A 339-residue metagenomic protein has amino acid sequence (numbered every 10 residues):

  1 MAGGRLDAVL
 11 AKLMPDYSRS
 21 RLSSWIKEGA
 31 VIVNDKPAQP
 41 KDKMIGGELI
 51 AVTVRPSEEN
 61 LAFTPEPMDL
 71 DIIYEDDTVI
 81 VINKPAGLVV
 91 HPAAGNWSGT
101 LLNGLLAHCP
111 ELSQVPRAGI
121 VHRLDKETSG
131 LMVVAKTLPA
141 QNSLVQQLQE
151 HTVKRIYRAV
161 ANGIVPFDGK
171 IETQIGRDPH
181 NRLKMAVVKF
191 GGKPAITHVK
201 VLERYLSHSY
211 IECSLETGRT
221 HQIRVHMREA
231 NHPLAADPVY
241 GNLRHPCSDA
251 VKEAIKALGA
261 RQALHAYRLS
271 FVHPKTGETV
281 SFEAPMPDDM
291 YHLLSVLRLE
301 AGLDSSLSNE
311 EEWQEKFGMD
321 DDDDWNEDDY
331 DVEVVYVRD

Functional and structural regions predicted by a protein language model:
M1-P179, Y291-L299, D304-D339: RNA pseudouridine synthases
I26, L215, H273-P274: Short, acidic, Ser/Thr-enriched surface-loop or helix-capping motifs
P65-M68, V188-T197, A263-L264: Short coil-to-beta-strand transition motifs
I72, A161, H198-V201, L234: Conserved hydrophobic positions within beta-strands
W97-L105, L206-L269, M290: Pseudouridine synthase
